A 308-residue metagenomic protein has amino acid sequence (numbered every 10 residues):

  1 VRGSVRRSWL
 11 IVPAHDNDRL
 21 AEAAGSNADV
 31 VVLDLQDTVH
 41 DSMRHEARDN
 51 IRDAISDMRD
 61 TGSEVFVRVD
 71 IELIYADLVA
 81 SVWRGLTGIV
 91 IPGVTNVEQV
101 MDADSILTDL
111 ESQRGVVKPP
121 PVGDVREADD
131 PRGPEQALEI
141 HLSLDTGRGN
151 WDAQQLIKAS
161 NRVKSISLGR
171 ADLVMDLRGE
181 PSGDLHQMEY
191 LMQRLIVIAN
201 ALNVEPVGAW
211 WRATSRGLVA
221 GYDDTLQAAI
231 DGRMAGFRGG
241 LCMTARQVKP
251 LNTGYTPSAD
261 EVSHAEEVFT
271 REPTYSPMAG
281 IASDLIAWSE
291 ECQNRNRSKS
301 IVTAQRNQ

Functional and structural regions predicted by a protein language model:
V1-Q308: Expand to "…catalyze enediolate/carbanion chemistry for C-C bond making/breaking, isomerization, decarboxylation
